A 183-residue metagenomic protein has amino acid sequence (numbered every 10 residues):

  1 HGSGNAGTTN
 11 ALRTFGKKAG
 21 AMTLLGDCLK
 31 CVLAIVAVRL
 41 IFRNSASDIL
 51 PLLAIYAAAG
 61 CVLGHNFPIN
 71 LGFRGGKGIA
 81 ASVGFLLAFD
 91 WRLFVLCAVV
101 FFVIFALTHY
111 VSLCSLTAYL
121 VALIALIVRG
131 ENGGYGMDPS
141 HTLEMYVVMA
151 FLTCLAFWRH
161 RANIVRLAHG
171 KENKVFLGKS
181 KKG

Functional and structural regions predicted by a protein language model:
H1-A19, G75, V165-G183: Cytosolic, membrane-interface loops and tails of multi-pass inner-membrane proteins
H1-T8, N70-V83, Y110-Y119: Short, non-helical or kinked segments that cap or interrupt transmembrane helices
L12-G16, V38-F42, G78-T108, V121-G130: Interfacial segments of multi-pass membrane proteins
G26, K30-A34, V38, Y56-G64 (+9 more regions): Alpha-helical transmembrane segments in multi-pass membrane proteins
I35-Y56, L87-F94, V128-V147: Helix-coil boundary and interhelical linker segments in multi-pass alpha-helical membrane proteins
G64-R74, V100-T108, R161-V165: C-terminal ends of transmembrane helices
V103-G133, M137-D138, T142-L143, V147 (+1 more regions): Canonical bilayer-spanning transmembrane alpha-helix
Y135-P139, L143-G183: C-terminal membrane-associated helical module and adjoining short loops/tails
